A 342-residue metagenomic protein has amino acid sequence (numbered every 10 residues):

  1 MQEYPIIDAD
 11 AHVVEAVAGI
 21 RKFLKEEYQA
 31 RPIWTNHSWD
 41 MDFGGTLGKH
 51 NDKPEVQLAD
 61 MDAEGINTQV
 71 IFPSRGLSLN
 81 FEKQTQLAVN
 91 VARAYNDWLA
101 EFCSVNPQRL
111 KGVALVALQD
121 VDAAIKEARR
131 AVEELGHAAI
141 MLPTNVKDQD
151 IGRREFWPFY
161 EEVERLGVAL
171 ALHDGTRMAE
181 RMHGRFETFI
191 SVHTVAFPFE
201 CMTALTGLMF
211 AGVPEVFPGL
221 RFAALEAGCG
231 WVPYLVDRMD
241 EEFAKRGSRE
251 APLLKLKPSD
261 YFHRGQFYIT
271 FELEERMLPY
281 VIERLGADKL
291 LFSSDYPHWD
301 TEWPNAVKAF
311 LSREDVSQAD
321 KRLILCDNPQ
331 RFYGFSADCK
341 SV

Functional and structural regions predicted by a protein language model:
M1-V342: Helix-coil boundary/capping segments in enzymes
